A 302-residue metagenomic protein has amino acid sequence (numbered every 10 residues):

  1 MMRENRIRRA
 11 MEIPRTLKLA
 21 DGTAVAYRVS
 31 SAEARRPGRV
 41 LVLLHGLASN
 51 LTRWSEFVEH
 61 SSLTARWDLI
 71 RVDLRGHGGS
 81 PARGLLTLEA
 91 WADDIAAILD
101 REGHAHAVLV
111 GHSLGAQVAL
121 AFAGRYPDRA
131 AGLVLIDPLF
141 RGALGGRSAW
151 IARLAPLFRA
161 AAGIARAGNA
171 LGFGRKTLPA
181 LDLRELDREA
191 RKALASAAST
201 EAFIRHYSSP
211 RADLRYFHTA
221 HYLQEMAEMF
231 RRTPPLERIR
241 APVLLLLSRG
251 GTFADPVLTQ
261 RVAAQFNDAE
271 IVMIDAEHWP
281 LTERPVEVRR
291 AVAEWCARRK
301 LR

Functional and structural regions predicted by a protein language model:
T23, R28, A65-V110, L114: Active-site loop/oxyanion-hole signature of alpha/beta-hydrolase fold enzymes
T23, R28-P81: Conserved HGGG/HGGXW glycine-rich cap/lid loop of the alpha/beta-hydrolase fold
V108, A131-V134: Residue in the alpha/beta-hydrolase core beta-strand immediately N-terminal to the catalytic nucleophile
A116-P127, L133: Short glycine-enriched nucleophile-adjacent loop and the immediately C-terminal alpha-helix near the catalytic center
G124, L133-F173: Flexible "cap/lid" loop of the alpha/beta hydrolase fold
S208-A264: Conserved serine/cysteine hydrolase catalytic core
Q265-H278: Catalytic histidine neighborhood in serine/cysteine hydrolases with alpha/beta-hydrolase-type architecture
A276-R289: Catalytic histidine-centered segment of alpha/beta-hydrolase-like enzymes
